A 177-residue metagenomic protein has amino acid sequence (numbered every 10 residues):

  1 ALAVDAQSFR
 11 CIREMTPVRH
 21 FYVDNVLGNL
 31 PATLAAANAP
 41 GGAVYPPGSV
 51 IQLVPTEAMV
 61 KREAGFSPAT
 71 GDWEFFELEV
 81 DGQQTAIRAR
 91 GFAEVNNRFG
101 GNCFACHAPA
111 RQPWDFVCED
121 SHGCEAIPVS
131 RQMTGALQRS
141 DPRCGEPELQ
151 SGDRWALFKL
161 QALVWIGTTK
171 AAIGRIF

Functional and structural regions predicted by a protein language model:
A1-P47: N-terminal secretory signal peptides
G42-F177: Sequence context surrounding c-type heme c attachment/ligation sites in exported
